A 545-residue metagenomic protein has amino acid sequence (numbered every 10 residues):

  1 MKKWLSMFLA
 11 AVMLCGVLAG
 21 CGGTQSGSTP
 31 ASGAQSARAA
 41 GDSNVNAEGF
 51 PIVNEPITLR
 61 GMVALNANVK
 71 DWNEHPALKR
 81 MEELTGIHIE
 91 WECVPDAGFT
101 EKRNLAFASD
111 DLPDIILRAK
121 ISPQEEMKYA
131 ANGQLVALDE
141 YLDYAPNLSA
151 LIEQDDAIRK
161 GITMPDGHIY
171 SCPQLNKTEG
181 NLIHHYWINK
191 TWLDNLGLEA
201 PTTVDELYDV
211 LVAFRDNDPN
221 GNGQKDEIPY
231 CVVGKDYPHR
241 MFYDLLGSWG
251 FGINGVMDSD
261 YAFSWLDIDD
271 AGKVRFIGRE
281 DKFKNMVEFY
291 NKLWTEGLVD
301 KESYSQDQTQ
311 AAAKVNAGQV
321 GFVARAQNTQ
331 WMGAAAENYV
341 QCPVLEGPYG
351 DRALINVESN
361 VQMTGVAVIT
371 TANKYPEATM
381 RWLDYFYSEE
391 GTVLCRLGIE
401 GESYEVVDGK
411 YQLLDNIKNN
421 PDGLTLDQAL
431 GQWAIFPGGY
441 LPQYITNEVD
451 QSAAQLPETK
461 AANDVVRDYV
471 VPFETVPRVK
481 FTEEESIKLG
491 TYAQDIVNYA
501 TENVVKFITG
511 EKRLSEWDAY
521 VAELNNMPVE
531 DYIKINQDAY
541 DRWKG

Functional and structural regions predicted by a protein language model:
W4-L9, M13, V17-G545: Extracytoplasmic/secretory soluble proteins
